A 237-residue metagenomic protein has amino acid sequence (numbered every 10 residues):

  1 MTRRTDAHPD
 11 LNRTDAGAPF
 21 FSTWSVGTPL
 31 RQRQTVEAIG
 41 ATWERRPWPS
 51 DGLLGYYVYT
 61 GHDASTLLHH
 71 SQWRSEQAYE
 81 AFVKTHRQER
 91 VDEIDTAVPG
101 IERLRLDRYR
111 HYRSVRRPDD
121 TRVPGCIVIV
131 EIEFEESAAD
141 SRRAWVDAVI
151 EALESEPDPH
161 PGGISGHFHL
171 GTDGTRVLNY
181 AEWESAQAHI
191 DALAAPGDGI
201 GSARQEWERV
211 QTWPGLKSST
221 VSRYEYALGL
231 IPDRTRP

Functional and structural regions predicted by a protein language model:
M1-H70, R74-P237: Short S/T/G/P-rich N-terminal loop/turn motif that feeds into the first structured element of a domain
